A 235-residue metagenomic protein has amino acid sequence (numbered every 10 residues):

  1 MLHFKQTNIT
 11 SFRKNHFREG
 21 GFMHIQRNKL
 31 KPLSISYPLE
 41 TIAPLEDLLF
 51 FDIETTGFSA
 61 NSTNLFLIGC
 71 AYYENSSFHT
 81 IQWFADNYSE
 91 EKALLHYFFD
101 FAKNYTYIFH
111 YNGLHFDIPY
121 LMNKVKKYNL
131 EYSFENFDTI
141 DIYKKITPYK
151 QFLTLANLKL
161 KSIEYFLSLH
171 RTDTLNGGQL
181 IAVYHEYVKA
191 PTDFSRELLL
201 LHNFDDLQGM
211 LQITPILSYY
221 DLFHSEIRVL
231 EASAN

Functional and structural regions predicted by a protein language model:
M1-E46: N-terminal accessory regions of nucleic-acid-interacting proteins
S36-K103: Conserved RNase H-like, two-metal-ion catalytic cores of nucleic-acid enzymes
D52-E54, D117, D141, D206: Acidic active-site catalytic centers that drive phospho-/nucleotidyl reactions and related ester hydrolyses
A60-S62, Y120, Y149, T214: Short, function-defining helix-loop hinge/capping sites that tune catalysis or transport
I68, L121, M210-I213: Buried hydrophobic packing segments
F78-K161: Conserved DEDDh/DEDDy metal-dependent 3′-5′ exonuclease domain
S162-L230: Acidic, Mg2+-coordinating catalytic module of metal-dependent nucleases/exonucleases that use a two-metal-ion mechanism
A234-N235: Acidic, Ser/Thr-rich low-complexity intrinsically disordered segments
